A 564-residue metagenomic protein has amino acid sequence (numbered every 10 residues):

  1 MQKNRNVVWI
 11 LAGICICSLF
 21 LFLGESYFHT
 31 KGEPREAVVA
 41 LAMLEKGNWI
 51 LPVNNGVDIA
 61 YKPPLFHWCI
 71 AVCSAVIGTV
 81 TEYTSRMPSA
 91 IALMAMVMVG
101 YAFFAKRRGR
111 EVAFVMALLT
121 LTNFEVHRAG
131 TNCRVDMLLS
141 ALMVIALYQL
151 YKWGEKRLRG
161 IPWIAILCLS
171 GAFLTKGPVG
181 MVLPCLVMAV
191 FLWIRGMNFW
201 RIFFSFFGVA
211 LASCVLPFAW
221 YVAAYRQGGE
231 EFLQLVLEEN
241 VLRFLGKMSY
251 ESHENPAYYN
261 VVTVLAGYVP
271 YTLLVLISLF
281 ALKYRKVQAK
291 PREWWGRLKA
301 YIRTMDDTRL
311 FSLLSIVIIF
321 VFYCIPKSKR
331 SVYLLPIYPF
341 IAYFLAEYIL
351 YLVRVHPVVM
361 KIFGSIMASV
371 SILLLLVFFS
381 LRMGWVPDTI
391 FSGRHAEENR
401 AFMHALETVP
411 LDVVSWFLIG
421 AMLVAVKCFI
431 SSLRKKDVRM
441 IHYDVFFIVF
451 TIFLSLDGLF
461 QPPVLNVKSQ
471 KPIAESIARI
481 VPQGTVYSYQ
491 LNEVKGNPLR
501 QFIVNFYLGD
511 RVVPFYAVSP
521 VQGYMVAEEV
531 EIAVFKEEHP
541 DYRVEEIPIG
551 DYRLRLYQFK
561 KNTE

Functional and structural regions predicted by a protein language model:
M1-K361, Y552: Membrane-integral, polyisoprenol-dependent glycosyltransferases of the GT-C/oligosaccharyltransferase superfamily
W163, Y284-E564: Membrane-embedded architecture of ER/inner-membrane glycosylation machinery
